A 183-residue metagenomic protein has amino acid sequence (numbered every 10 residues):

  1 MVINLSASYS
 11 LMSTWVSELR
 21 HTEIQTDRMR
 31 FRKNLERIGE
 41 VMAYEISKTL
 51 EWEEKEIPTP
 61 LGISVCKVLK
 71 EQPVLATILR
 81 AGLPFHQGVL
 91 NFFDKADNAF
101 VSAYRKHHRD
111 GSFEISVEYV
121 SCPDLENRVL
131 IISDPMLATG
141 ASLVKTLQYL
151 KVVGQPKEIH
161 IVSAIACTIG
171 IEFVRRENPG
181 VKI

Functional and structural regions predicted by a protein language model:
M1-I183: PRPP-associated nucleotide enzymes
